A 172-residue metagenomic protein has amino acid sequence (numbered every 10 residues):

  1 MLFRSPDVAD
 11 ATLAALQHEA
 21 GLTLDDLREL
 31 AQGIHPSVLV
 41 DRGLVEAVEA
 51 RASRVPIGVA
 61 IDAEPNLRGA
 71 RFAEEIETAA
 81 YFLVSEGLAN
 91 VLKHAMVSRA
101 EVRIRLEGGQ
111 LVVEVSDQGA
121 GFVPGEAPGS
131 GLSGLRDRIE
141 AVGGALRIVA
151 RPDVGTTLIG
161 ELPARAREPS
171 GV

Functional and structural regions predicted by a protein language model:
M1-V172: Coiled-coil dimerization/phosphotransfer module
